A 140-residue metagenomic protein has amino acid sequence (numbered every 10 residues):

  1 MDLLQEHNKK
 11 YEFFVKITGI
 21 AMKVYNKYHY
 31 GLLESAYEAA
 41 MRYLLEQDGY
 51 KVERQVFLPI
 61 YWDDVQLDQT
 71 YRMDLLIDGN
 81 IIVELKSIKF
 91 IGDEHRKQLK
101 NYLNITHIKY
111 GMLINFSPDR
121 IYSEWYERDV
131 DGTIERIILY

Functional and structural regions predicted by a protein language model:
M1-Y28: Interdomain/boundary linker segments immediately adjacent to catalytic/signaling cores
I20, Y30-L32, M112: Gly/Ser/Thr-rich helix-start
N26, Y30-L33, E38-N80, K89 (+2 more regions): Active-site metal-binding core of divalent-cation-utilizing nuclease and nuclease-like domains
V83: Conserved beta3 VAIK motif of the Hanks protein kinase fold
K86-R136: Nucleic-acid nuclease catalytic cores
